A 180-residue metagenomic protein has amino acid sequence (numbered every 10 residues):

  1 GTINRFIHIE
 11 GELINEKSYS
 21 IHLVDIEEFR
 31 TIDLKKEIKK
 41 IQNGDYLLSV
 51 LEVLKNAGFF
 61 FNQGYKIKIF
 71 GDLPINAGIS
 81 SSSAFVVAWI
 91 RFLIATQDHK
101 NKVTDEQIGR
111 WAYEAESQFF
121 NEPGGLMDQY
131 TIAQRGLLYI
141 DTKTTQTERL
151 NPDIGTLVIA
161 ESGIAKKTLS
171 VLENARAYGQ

Functional and structural regions predicted by a protein language model:
G1-S83, V87-D105, I132-L137: ATP-binding N-lobe of GHMP and related small-molecule kinases
T31, A95-Q180: ATP-dependent small-molecule kinase catalytic core of the GHMP/sugar-kinase superfamily and closely related
